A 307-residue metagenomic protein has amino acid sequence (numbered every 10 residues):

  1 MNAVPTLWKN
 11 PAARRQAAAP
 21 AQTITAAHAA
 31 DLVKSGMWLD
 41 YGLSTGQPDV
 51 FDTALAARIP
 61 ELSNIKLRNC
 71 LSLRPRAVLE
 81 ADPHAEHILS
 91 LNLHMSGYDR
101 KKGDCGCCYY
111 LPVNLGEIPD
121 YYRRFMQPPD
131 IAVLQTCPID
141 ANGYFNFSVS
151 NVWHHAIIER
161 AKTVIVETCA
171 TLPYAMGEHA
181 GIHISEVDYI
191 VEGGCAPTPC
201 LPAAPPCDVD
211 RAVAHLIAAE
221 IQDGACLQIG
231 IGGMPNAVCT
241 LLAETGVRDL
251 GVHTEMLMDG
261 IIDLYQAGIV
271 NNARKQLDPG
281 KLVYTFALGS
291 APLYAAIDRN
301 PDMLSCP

Functional and structural regions predicted by a protein language model:
M1-P307: Conserved alpha/beta enzyme-core scaffold
